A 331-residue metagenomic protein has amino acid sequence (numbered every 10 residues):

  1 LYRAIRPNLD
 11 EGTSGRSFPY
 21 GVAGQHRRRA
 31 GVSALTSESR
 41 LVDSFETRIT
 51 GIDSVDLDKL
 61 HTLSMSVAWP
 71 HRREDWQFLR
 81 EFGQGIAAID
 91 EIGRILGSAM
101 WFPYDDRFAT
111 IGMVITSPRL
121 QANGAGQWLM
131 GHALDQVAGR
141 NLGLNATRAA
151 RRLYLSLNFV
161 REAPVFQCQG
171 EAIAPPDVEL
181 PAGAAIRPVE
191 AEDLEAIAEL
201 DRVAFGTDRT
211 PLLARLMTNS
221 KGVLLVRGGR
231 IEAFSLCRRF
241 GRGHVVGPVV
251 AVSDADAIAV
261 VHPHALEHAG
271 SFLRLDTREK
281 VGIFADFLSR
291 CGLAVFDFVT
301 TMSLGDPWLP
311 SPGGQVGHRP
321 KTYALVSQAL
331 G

Functional and structural regions predicted by a protein language model:
L1, Y20-G21, H26-E46, T50-D58 (+8 more regions): Intrinsically disordered, low-complexity, positively biased terminal segments
L1-R16: Extreme N-terminal basic, low-complexity initiation segments that serve as generic localization/processing leaders
H71-D75: N-terminal, Lys/Arg-enriched amphipathic/low-complexity engagement segments that precede the first folded domain
G124: Glycine-rich phosphate-binding loop
N141-N145, V160-A174, V295-P307: Conserved catalytic-core motifs of GNAT/GCN5-like acyltransferases
E162-P164, V178-E179, T207-L212: Short, structured loop/turn "capping" segments at alpha-beta junctions
